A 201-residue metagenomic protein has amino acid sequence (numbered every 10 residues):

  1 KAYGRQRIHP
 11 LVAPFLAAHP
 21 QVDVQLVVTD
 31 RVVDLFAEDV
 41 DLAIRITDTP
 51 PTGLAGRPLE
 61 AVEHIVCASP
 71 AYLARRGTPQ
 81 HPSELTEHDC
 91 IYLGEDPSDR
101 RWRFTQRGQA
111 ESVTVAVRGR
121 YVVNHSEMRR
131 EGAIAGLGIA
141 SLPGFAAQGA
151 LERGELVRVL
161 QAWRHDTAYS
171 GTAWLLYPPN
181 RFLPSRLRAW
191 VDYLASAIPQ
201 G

Functional and structural regions predicted by a protein language model:
K1-A55: Central regulatory/effector-binding core of bacterial HTH transcription factors
Q21-Q25, A110-R120: A local structural motif
D30, I46-T49, A68-P70, L142-F145 (+1 more regions): Beta->alpha turn/N-cap motifs
D41-A43, I65, C90, A140: Short, well-ordered beta-strand core segments
G53-L93: Flexible hinge/capping segments at coil-to-helix
D89-Q109: Secondary-structure junction motif
T114-D166, Y177: Hydrophobic hinge/microswitch elements
Q161-G201: A late-sequence structural motif
